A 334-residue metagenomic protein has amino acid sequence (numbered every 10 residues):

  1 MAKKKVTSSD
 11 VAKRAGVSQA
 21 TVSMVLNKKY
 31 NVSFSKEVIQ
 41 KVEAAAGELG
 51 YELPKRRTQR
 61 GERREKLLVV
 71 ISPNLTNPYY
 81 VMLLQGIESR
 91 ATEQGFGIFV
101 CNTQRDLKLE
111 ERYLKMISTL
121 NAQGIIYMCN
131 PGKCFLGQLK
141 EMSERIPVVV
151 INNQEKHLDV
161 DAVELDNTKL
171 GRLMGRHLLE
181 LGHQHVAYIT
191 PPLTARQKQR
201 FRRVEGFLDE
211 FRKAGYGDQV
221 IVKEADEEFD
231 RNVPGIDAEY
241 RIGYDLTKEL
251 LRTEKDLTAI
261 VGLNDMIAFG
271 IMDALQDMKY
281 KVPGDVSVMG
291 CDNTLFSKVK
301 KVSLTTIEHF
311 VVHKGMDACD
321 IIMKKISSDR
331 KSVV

Functional and structural regions predicted by a protein language model:
M1-K3, T7, E62-E180, R202 (+1 more regions): Alpha-helical recognition/docking segments in bacterial nutrient-uptake and carbohydrate-utilization systems
M1-R64: N-terminal helix-turn-helix DNA-binding module of bacterial transcription factors
Q19-M24, R60-L75, H185-L193: Short beta-strand segments enriched in small/hydrophobic residues
T92-N102, L208-Y240: Short beta-strand elements in bilobed, periplasmic/extracellular small-molecule ligand-binding domains
D161-Y188, E205, D209, Y240-E249 (+1 more regions): Hydrophobic alpha-helical segments within soluble ligand-binding/sensing domains
H185, D218-V220, K281-S287: Short acidic capping loops at alpha-helix termini that bridge into adjacent secondary structure
Y188-R212, I236-D237, D265: Secondary-structure junction motif
T247-V334: Flexible loop/turn connectors
